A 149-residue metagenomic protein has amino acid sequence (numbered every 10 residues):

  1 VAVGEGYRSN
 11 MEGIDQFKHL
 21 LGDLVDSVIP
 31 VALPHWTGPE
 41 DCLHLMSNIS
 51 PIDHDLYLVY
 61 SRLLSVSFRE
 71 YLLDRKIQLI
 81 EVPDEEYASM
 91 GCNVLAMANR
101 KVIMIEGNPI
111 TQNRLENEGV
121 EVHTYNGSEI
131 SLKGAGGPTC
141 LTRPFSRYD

Functional and structural regions predicted by a protein language model:
V1-D149: The feature marks the mature, well-folded catalytic cores of soluble enzymes
